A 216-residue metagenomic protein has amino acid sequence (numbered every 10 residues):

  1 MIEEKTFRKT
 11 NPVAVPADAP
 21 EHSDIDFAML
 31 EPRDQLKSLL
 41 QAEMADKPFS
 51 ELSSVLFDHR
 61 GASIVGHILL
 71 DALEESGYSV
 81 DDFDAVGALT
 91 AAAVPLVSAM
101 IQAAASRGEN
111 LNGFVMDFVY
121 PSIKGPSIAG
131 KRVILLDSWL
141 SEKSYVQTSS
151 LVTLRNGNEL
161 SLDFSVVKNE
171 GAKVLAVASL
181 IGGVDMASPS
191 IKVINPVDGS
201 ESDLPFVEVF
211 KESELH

Functional and structural regions predicted by a protein language model:
M1-H216: PRPP-associated nucleotide enzymes
